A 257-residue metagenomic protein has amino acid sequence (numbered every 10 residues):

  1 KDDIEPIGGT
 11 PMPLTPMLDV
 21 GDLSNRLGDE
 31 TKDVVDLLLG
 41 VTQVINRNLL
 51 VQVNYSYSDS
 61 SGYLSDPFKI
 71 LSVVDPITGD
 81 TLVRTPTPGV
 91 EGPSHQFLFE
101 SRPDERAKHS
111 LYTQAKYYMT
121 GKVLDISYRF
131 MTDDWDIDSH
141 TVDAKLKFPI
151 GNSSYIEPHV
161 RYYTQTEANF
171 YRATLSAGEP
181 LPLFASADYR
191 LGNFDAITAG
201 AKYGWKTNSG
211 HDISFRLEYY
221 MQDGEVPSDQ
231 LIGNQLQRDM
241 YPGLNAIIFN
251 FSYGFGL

Functional and structural regions predicted by a protein language model:
K1-D3, D33, Y57-S61, A107-H109 (+5 more regions): Transmembrane beta-strands of outer-membrane beta-barrel pores
K1-D33, Y57-L98: Short, flexible helix-coil linker/hinge segments at the edges of structured domains or between repeats
K1-L37, Y155-K206, L231-G233, M240-P242: Outer-membrane beta-barrel translocator/channel fold
D2-G8, S60-D66, P76-I77, R106 (+4 more regions): Outer-membrane beta-barrel proteins
T31-L37, E105-L111, D138-H140, N193-I197 (+1 more regions): Residues that define the transmembrane beta-barrel architecture of outer-membrane proteins
V44-N48, M119-K122, G151-S153, N208-G210 (+1 more regions): Outer-membrane beta-barrel channels and translocator barrels
V53-Y55, I126-Y128, P158-V160, A201 (+2 more regions): Membrane-embedded beta-strand positions of outer-membrane beta-barrel proteins
Y203, G243-L257: Outer-membrane beta-barrel "beta-signal"
